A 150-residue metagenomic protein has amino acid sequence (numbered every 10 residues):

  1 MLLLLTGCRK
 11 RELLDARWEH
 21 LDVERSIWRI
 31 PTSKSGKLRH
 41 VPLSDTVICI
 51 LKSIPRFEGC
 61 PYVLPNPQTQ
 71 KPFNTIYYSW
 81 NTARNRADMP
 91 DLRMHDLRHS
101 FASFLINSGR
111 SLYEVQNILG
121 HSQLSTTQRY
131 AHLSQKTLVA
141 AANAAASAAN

Functional and structural regions predicted by a protein language model:
M1, I48, K52, N81 (+4 more regions): Solvent-exposed, non-membrane alpha-helical residues enriched in polar/charged side chains
M1, L5-E12, R98-S122, R129: C-terminal catalytic core of tyrosine-transesterase DNA break-rejoin enzymes
L5, F104-L105, L124, L133 (+2 more regions): Conserved short hydrophobic patches within well-ordered secondary structure
T6-S53: Conserved tyrosine-mediated DNA breakage-rejoining catalytic core shared by Y-recombinases
E19-I27, D91, R110-R129, K136 (+1 more regions): Short, polar N-cap/turn motifs at the start of nucleic acid-interacting alpha helices
E24-R25, P42-P90: Active-site/catalytic core of tyrosine-dependent DNA strand-transfer enzymes
R39-D45, C49-S53, H132-N150: DNA/chromatin major-groove-contacting recognition/catalytic segments
M94-H95: Catalytic tyrosine of NAD(P)H-dependent dehydrogenase/reductases that use a Tyr as the general acid/base
